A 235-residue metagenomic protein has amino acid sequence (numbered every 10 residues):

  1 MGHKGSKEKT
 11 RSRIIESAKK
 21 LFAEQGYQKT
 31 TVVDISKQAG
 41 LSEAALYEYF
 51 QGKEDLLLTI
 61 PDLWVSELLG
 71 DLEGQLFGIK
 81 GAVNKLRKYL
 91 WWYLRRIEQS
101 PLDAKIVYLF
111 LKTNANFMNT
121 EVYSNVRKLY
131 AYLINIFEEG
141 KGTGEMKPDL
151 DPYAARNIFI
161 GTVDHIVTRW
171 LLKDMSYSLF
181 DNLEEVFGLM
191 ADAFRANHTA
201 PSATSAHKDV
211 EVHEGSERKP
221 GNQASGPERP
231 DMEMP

Functional and structural regions predicted by a protein language model:
G2, R13, S17, L21-D55 (+1 more regions): Helix-turn-helix
E24-Q28, I79, S100, T143: Short coil/turn segments at alpha/beta junctions that flank glycine-rich nucleotide-binding fingerprints
T59, E73-Q99, P152, R156-F159: Hydrophobic alpha-helical connector segments
S66-L69, Q99, F117-T143, Y153-N157 (+2 more regions): Amphipathic alpha-helical packing segments from all-alpha helical-bundle domains
Q75, W91-E98, Y108-T113, L189-A193: Helix-loop "lid/cap" segments that line or gate small-molecule binding pockets
W92-R95, A131, N135-T143, G161-T162 (+2 more regions): C-terminal peripheral helix-coil segments that are non-catalytic and often amphipathic
E98-F117, H165-L172: Amphipathic alpha-helical segments used for helix-helix packing
A104-Y108, N119, E145-D149, L179 (+1 more regions): Short, hydrophobic secondary-structure boundary micro-motifs
